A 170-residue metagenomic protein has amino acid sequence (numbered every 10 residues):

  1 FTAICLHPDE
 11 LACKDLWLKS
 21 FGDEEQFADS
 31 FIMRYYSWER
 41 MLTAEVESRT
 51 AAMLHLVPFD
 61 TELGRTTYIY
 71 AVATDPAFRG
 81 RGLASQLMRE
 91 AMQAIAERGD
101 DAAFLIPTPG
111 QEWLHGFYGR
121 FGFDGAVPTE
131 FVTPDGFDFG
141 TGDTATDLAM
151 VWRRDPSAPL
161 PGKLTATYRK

Functional and structural regions predicted by a protein language model:
F1-S30, Y35-A51, Y68, G136-K170: Short amphipathic alpha-helix that is part of the acyltransferase structural core
T43, R49-P58, R65-A73, F104: Conserved beta-strand in the GNAT
A51, Y70-A71, E112-W113, F131-V132: Core nucleotidyl-transferase/polymerase catalytic module
P58-D60, T129, T133: A short acidic/small-residue loop/turn micro-motif
F59-T61, T74-A77, G110-E112: Short coil/turn motifs at secondary-structure junctions
T74, G80-Q93, R120: Conserved acetyl-CoA-binding loop-helix of GNAT-fold acetyltransferases
M88, I95-T108: Conserved GNAT acetyl-CoA-binding A-motif
D100-D101, P109-F131: Conserved active-site alpha-helix within GNAT-family acetyltransferase domains
